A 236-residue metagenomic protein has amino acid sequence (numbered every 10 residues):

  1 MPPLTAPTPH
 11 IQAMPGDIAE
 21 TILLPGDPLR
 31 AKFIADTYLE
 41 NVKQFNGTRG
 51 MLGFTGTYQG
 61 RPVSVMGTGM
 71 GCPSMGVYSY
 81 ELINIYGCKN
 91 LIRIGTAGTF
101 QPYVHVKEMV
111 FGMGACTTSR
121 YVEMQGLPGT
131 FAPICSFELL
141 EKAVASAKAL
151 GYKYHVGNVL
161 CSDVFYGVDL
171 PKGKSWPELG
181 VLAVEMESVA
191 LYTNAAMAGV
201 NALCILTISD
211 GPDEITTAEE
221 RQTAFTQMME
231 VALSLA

Functional and structural regions predicted by a protein language model:
M1-F131, F137-E141: Metabolite-binding pocket within alpha/beta catalytic cores that recognizes anionic/polar moieties
P28, G98, A115, L160-F165 (+3 more regions): Glycine-rich beta-alpha junction loops
Q125-F131, P177-G180, T216-Q222: Glycine-rich tight-turn/loop motif centered on a GG-T
G129-L179: Active-site rim beta-loop-alpha module in soluble metabolic enzymes
K142-L150, N194, V231-L235: Generic non-transmembrane alpha-helical segments
V168, I205, E219-T223: Expand to "…catalyze enediolate/carbanion chemistry for C-C bond making/breaking, isomerization, decarboxylation
L170-A202, T207-S209: A C-terminal functional module that forms or caps the active site or interfaces directly with catalytic machinery
P212-A236: His/Asp/Glu-rich mid-to-C-terminal helical/loop segments that flank catalytic regions of hydrolases
